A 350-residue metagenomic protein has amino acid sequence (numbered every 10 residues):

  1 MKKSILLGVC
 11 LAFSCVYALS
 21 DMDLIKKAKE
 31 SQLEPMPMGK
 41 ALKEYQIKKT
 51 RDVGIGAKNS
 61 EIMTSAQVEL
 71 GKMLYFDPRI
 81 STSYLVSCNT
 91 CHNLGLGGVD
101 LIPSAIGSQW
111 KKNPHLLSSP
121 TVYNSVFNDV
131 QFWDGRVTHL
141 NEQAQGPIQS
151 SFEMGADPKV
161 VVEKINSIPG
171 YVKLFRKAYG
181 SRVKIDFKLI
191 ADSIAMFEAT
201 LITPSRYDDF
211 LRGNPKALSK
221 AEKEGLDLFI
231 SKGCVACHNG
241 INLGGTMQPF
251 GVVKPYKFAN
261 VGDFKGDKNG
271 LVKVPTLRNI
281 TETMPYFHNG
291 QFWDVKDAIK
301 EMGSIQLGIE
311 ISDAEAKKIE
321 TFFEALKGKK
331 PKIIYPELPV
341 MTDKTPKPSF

Functional and structural regions predicted by a protein language model:
M1-S4: Positively charged n-region of N-terminal signal peptides that target proteins for export
G8, K72, E320: A cross-family signal for key residues in well-ordered alpha-helices that form functional helical elements
C10-A18: Hydrophobic h-region of N-terminal signal peptides that target proteins for export in Gram-negative bacteria
L19-G146, D208-E301, L307-E310, I333-F350: Short glycine/threonine-rich turn/loop motifs
F127, M154-K159: Short sequence/structural segments immediately N-terminal
E153, T203, C234, Y286 (+1 more regions): Intrinsically disordered or highly flexible coil/loop and linker segments, enriched in small and charged/polar residues
P158-S205, Q291-F350: C-terminal capping alpha-helices of c-type cytochrome domains
